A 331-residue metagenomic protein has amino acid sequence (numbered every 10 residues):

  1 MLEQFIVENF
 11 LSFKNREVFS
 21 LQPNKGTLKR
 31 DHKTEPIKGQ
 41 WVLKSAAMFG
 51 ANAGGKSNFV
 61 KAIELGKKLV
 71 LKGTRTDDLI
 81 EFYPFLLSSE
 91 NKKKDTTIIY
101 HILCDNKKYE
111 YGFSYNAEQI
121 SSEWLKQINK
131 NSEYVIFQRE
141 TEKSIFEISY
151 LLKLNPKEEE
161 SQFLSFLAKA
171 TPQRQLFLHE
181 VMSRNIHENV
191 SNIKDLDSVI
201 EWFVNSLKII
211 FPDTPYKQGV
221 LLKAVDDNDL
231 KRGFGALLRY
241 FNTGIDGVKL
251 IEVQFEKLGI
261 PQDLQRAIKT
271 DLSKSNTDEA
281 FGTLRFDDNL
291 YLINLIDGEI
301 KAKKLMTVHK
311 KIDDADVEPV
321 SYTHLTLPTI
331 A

Functional and structural regions predicted by a protein language model:
L2-L65: Pre-Walker A-like glycine/lysine-rich segment at the N-terminus of P-loop NTPase domains
S12, C104-K108, I312-D314: Glycine-centered tight beta-turn/hairpin loop motif at sheet-sheet or coil-to-beta transitions
I37-W41, A47, A51, V60-I120: Conserved P-loop NTP-binding catalytic core
E110-K269: Electropositive, glycine-dotted interaction segments that contact anionic polymers or phosphate-rich ligands
I260-Y291: Mixed-charge, low-complexity intrinsically disordered segments
N294-L295, V317: Intrinsically disordered, low-complexity regulatory segments of kinases
L305-S321: Conserved P-loop NTPase mechanochemical-coupling segment
H324-A331: Single conserved hydrophobic/aromatic residue that forms the stacking wall/gate of nucleotide- or nucleobase-binding
